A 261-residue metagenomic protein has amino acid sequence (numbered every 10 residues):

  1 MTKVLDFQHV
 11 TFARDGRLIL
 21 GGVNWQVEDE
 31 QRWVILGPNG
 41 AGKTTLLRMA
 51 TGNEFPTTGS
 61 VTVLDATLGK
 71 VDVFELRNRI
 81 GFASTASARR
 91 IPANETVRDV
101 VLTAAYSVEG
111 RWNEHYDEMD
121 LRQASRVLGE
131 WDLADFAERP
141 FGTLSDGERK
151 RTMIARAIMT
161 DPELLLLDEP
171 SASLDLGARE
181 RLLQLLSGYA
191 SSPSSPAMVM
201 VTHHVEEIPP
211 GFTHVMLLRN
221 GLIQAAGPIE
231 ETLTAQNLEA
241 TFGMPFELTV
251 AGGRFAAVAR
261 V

Functional and structural regions predicted by a protein language model:
T51: Helix-to-loop junction immediately C-terminal to a conserved catalytic motif
G59-G69: Conserved ABC transporter NBD signature motif
T67-G81, E114-D117: ABC ATPase NBD coupling module
L102, E118-F136: Conserved ABC ATPase "signature" region
D161: Conserved catalytic motifs of ABC-family nucleotide-binding domains
L165-E169: Catalytic Walker B motif of ABC-type/P-loop ATPase nucleotide-binding domains
